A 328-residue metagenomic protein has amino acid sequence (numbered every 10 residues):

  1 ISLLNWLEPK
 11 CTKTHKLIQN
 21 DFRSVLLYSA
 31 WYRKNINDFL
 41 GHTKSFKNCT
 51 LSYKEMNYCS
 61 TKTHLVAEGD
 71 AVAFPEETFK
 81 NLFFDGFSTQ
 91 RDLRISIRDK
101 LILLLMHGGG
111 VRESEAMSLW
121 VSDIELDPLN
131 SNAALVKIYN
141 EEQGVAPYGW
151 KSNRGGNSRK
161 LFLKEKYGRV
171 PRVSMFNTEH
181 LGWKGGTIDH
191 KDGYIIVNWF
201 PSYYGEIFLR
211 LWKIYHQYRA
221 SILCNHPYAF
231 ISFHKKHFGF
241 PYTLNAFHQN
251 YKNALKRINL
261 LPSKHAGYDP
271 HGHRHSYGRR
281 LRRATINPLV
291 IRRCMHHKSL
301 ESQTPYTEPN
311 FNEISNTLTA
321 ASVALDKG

Functional and structural regions predicted by a protein language model:
I1-I36, D99, F247, Y251: Non-catalytic DNA-binding core/recognition domains of DNA-processing enzymes
K13, M106-N132, V290: Short, charged phosphate-coordinating catalytic segments
K16-F83, K236-F238: Flexible interdomain linker/hinge and immediately adjacent N-terminus of the catalytic tyrosine-recombinase domain
N81-G108, R274: Basic, Lys/Arg- and aromatic-enriched nucleic-acid-binding interface segment
L119-L211: Conserved tyrosine-mediated DNA breakage-rejoining catalytic core shared by Y-recombinases
N225, K236-G239, H248-R293: Short, basic (Lys/Arg/His-rich) helix/loop patches that form interaction surfaces in the mid-to-C-terminal regions
M295-A320: Catalytic-site neighborhood detector that most strongly recognizes the C-terminal catalytic loop/helix of tyrosine
S322-G328: C-terminal secondary-structure termini that scaffold catalytic or DNA-interacting sites
